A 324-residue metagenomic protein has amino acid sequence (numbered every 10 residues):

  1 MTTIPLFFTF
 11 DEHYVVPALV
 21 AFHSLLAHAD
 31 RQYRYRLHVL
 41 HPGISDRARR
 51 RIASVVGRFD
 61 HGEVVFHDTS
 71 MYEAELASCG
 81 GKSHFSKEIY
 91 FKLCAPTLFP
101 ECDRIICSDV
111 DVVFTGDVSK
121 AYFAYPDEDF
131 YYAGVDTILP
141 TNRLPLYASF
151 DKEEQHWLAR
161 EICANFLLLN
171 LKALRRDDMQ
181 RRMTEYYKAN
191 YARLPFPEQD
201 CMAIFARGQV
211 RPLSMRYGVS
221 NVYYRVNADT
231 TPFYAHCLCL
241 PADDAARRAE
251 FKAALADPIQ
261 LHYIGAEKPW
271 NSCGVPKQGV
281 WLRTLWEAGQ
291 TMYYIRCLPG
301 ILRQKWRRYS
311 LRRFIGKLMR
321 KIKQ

Functional and structural regions predicted by a protein language model:
T2-I4, F10, A164, L171 (+1 more regions): A glycosyltransferase accessory/donor-loop signature
P5-F8, L25, R36-V39: Hydrophobic targeting segments
V15-D30: Histidine-anchored nucleotide/phosphate-binding helix
R36-G43, G134: Short internal beta-strands
V55-L98: Active-site-proximal specificity loops/subdomain of glycosyltransferases
I105: Short aromatic/hydrophobic "clamp" motif used to bind/position activated sugar donors
S108: Catalytic metal- and UDP-sugar-binding loop of GT-A-like glycosyltransferases, i.e., residues flanking the conserved
V112-A148: Conserved donor-nucleotide/metal-binding helix-loop-beta segment in metal-dependent transferases, i.e., the alpha-helix
